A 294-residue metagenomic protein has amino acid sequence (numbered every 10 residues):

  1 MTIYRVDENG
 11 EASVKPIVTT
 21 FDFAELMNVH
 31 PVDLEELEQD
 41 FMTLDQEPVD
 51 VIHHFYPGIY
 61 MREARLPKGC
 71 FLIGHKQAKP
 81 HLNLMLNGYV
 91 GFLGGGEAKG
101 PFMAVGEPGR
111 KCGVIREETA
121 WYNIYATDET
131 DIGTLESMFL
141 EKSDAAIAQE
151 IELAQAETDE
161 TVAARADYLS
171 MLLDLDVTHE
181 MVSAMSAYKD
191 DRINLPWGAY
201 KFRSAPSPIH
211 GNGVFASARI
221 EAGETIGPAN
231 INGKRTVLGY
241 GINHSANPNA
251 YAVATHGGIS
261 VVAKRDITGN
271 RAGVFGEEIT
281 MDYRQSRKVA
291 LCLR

Functional and structural regions predicted by a protein language model:
M1-E63: A short, N-terminal "cap"/entry segment at the start of jelly-roll beta-barrel domains of the cupin/DSBH fold
P57-A78, P108: Conserved short histidine dyad/triad with adjacent acidic residue
E63, Y89-C112: Short acidic-glycine-tyrosine-enriched beta hairpin
P67-G69, P101-F102, E107-R110, R116-E118 (+2 more regions): Tight coil/turn sites that cap or link beta-strands
G74, L93, A104-E107, P228 (+1 more regions): A generic structural signal for residues embedded in beta-strands
Q77-G94: Glycine- and acidic-residue-biased ligand/ion/polar-headgroup-sensing regions
R116-E160: Double-stranded beta-helix
L153-R294: Conserved catalytic SET/PR domain of SAM-dependent protein methyltransferases, capturing the structural core that binds
